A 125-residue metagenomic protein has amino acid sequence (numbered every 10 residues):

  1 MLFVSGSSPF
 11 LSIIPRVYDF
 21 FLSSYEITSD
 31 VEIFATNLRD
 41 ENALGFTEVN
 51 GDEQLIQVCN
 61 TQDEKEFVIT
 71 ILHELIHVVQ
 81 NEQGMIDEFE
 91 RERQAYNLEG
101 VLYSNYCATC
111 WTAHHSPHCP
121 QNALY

Functional and structural regions predicted by a protein language model:
M1-S5, V79: Acidic/histidine-rich, surface-exposed loop or edge segments in extracytoplasmic proteins
G6-D30: Zn2+-dependent metallopeptidase catalytic core
I13, V17, F67, I71 (+2 more regions): Stable alpha-helical elements in mature extracytoplasmic
S23-S24, I33-L55, E64-K65: Catalytic zinc-binding patch centered on the HExxH motif and its immediate surroundings that defines zinc-dependent
Q54-I71, M85-I86: Short pre-active-site segment immediately N-terminal to the catalytic Zn-binding motif
Q62-D63, L75-H77, R91: Active-site-adjacent structural elements in enzyme catalytic domains
T70, E74-E82: Catalytic glutamate of the conserved HExxH
D87-L124: Post-HExxH zinc-binding segment in Zn-dependent metallohydrolases
